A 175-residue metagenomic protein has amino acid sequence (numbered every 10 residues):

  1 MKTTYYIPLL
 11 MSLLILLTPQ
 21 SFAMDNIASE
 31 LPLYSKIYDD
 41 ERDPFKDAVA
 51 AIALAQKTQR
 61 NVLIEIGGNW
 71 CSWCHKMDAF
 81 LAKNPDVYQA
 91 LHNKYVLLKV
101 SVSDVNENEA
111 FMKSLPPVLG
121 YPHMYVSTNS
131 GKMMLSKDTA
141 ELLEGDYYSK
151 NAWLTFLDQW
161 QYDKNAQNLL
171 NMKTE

Functional and structural regions predicted by a protein language model:
M1-L9: Bacterial N-terminal signal peptides that target proteins for export
P8-L17: Bacterial N-terminal signal peptides
T18-A23: Sec/Tat signal peptide C-region and signal peptidase I cleavage site
M24-T58, F156, Q161-N165, L169: N-terminal leader/targeting and pre-domain segments
R42-F45, V87-E107: Thiol-based oxidoreductase modules, predominantly thioredoxin-like and allied folds used for disulfide exchange
T58-N69: Short active-site neighborhood of thiol/selenol oxidoreductases, capturing the structured segment around
H75-A90: Typically the conserved alpha-helix immediately C-terminal to a functionally engaged Cys/Sec in thioredoxin-like
V118-M172: Non-catalytic, surface beta->alpha helical segment in thiol-disulfide oxidoreductase systems
